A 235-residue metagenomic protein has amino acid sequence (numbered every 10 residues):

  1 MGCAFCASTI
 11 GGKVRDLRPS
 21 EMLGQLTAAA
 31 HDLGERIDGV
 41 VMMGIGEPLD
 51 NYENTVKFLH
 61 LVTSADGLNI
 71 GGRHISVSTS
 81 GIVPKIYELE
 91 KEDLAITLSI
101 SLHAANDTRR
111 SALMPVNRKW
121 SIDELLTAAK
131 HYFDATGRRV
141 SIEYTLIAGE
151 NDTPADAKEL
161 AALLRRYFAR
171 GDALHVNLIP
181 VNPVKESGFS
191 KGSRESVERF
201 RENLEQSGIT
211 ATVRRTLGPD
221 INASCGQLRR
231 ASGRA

Functional and structural regions predicted by a protein language model:
M1-S20: Canonical Radical SAM [4Fe-4S] cluster-binding loop centered on the CxxxCxxC motif and its immediate flanking residues
A4, G46-P48, V83, D220 (+1 more regions): Gly/Ser/Thr-rich beta-alpha loop segments that engage phosphate groups in nucleotides
A4-A7, N177, G226: Short, surface-exposed helix/turn micro-motifs that flank interaction/cofactor sites
K13-V14, I37, N69, V213: Short, surface-exposed helix-loop/turn micro-motifs enriched in polar/charged residues
E21-S207: Conserved AdoMet/S-adenosylmethionine-binding subsite of the radical SAM
L178, V213-R215: A structural preference for short, hydrophobic beta-strand core positions in alpha/beta folds
T210: Residue-level detector of anion-binding/catalytic polar loops
T216-A235: Radical SAM enzyme core and accessory elements
